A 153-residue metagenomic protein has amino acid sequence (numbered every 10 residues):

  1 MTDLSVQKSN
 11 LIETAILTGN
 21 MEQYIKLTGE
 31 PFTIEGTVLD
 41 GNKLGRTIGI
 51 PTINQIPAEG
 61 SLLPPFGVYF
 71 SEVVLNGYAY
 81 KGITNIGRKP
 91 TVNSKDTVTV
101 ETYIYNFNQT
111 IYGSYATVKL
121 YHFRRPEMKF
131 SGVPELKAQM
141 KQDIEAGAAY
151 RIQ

Functional and structural regions predicted by a protein language model:
M1-L27: Contiguous mid-protein beta-loop-alpha structural module that forms a pocket-lining wall or clamp of enzyme active
V6, Q23, T28, I34 (+1 more regions): Phosphate/ribose-recognition catalytic cores of enzymes acting on nucleotide-derived substrates
